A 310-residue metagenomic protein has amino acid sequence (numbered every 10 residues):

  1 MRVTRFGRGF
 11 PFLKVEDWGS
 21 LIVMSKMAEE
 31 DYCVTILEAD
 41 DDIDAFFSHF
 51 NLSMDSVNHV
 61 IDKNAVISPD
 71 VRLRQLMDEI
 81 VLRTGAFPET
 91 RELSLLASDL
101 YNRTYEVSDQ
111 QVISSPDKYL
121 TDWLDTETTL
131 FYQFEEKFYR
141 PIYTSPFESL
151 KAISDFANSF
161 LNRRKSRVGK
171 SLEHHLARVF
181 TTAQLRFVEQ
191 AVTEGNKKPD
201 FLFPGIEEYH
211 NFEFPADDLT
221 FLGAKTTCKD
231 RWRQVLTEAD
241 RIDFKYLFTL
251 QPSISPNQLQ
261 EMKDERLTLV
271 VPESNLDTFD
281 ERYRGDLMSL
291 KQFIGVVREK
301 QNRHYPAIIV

Functional and structural regions predicted by a protein language model:
M1, V15-A65, L259-V310: Charged, structured surface patches that assemble and position nucleic-acid processing machinery
M1-P11: A broadly used, surface-exposed interaction patch
G9-F12, N162-K170, F221-T226: Short, charged/polar micro-motifs that form catalytic or ligand-binding hotspots
D40-Y101: Extended, non-transmembrane interaction/recognition domains
A45-S48, Q75-L82, E148, A152-N158 (+2 more regions): Polar/charged alpha-helical tracts
K63-V71, T126-T129, Q133, K137 (+1 more regions): Charge-rich, low-complexity terminal tails
I80-K170: Interdomain/boundary linker segments immediately adjacent to catalytic/signaling cores
H174-A177, T181, F187-V310: Catalytic core segments in nucleotide and nucleic-acid processing enzymes
